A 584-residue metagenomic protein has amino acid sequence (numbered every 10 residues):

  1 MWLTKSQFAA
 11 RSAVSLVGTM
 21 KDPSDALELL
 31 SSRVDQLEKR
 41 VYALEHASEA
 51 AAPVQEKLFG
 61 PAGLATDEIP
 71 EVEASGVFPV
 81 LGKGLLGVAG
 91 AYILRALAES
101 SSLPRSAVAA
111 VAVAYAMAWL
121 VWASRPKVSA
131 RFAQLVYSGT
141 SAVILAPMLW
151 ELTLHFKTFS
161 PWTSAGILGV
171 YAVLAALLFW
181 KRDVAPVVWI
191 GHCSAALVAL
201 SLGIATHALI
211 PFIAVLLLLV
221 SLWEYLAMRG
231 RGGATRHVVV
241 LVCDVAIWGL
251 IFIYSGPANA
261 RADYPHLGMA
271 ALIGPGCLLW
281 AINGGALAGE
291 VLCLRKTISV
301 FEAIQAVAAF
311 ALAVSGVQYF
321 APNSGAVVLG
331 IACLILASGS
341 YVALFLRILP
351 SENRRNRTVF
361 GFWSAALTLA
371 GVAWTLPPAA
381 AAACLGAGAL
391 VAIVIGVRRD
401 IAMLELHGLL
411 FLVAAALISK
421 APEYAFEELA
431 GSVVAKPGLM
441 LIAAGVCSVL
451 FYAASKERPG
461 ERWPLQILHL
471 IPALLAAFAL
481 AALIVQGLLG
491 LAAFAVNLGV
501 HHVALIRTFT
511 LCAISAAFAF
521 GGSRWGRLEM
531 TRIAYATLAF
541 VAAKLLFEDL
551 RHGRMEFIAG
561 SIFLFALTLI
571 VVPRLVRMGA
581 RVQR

Functional and structural regions predicted by a protein language model:
W2-R584: Alpha-helical multi-pass membrane segments and their bilayer interfacial helix-loop junctions
